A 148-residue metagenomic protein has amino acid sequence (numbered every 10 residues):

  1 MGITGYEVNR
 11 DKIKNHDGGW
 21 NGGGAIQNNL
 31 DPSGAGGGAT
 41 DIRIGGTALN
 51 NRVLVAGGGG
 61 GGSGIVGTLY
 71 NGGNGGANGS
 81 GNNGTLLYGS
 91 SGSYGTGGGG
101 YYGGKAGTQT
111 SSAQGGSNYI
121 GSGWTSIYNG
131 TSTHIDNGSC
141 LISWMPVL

Functional and structural regions predicted by a protein language model:
M1-G81: Secretome/extracellular-domain signature
N29, G60, G81-G84, G89 (+2 more regions): Short intrinsically disordered, low-complexity segments
D31, R43-I44, S90, T108 (+1 more regions): Generic structural signal for short, flexible, solvent-exposed coil/loop and linker residues
A35-G38, N51, G97, G115 (+1 more regions): Residues that flank catalytic or metal-binding motifs in active/ligand-binding sites
G46-A48, Y94, T133: Generic structural signal for beta-strand residues in well-ordered domains
G57-G62, G98, G116-S122: Intrinsic low-complexity, intrinsically disordered segments enriched in polar/basic residues
Y70-G98, Y102: Intrinsically disordered, low-complexity terminal/linker regions enriched in Pro/Ser/Gly and acidic residues
G103-L148: C-terminal subregion of chymotrypsin/trypsin-like serine protease catalytic domains
